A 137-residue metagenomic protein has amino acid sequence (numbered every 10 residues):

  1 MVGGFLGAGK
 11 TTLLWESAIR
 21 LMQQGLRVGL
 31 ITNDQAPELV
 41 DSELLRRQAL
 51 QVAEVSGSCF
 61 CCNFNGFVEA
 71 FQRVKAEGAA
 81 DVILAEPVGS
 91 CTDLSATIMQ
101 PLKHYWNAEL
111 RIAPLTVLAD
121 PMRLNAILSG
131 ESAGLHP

Functional and structural regions predicted by a protein language model:
M1-G3, A8-P137: Nucleotide-state-sensitive switch-loop elements of NTP-binding domains
